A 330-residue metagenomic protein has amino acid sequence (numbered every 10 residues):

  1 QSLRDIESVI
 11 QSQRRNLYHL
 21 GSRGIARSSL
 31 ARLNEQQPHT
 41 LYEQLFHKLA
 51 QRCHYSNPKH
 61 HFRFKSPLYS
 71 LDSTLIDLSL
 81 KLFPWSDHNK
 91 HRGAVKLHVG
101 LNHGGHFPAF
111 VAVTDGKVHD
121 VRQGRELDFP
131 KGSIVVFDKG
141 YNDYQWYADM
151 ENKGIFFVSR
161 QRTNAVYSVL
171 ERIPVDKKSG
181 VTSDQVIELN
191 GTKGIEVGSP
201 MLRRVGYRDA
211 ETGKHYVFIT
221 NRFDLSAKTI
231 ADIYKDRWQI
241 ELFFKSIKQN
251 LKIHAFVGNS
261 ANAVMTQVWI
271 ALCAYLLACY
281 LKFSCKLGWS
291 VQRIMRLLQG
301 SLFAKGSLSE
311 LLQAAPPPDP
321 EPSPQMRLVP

Functional and structural regions predicted by a protein language model:
Q1-V9, N34-Q37, Q44-K48, H60-K81 (+1 more regions): Single, function-defining residue in the core of a domain
S2-I10, L17-I25: Short N-terminal amphipathic alpha-helices
H19-H39: Major-groove recognition helix of helix-turn-helix-like DNA-binding domains
S86: A glycine- and small-aliphatic-rich helix-loop capping segment at beta-alpha/alpha-beta transitions that lines
